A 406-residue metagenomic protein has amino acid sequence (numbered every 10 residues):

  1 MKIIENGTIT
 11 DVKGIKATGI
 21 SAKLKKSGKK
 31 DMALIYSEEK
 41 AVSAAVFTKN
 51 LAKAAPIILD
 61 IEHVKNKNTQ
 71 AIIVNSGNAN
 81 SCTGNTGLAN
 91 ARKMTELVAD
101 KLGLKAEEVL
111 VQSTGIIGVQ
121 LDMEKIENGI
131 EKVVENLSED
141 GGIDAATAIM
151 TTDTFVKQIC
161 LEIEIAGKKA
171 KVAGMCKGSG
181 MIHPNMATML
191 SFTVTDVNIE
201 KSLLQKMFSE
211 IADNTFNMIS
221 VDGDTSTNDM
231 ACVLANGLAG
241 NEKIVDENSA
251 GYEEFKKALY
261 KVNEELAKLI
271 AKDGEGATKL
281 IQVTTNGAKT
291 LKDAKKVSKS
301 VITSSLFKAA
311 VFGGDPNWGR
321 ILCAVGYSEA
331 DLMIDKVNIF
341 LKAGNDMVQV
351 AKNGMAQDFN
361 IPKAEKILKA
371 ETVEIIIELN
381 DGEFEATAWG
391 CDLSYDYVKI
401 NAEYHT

Functional and structural regions predicted by a protein language model:
M1-N75, A79-A89, A99-T406: A structural signal for small-residue-enriched, beta-sheet-centric alpha/beta enzyme cores and oligomeric scaffold folds
T95: Generic structural marker for isolated residues within well-ordered, non-membrane alpha-helices of soluble domains
